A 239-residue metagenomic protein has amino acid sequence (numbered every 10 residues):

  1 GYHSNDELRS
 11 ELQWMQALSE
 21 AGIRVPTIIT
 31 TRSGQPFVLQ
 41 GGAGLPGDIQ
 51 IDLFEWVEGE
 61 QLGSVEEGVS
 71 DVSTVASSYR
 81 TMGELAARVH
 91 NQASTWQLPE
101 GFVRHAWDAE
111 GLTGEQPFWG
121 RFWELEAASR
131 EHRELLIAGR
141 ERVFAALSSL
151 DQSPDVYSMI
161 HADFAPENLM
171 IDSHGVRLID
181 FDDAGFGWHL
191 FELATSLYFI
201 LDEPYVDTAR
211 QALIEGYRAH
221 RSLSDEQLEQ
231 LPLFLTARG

Functional and structural regions predicted by a protein language model:
G1-L98: ATP-binding pocket architecture of kinase catalytic cores
S10, T81, L85, L135 (+3 more regions): Charged catalytic carboxylate motif
M15, A86, F144-L147, L197: Hydrophobic core positions within the conserved protein kinase catalytic domain
I28-T30, F144-F191: Active-site acidic catalytic loop and adjacent metal/ATP-binding pocket of ATP-dependent phosphoryl transfer enzymes
T30-Q35, A86, G101-G114, E203 (+1 more regions): Alpha-helical transmembrane segments of bacterial inner-membrane membrane proteins
V69-E134, Y157: A cross-family kinase active-site recognition segment
H189-S222, T236-G239: Active-site activation/catalytic loop segments of kinase-like enzymes and analogous catalytic loops in related
L223-L235: All-alpha amphipathic helical-bundle segments outside canonical DNA-binding/catalytic cores that form hydrophobic
